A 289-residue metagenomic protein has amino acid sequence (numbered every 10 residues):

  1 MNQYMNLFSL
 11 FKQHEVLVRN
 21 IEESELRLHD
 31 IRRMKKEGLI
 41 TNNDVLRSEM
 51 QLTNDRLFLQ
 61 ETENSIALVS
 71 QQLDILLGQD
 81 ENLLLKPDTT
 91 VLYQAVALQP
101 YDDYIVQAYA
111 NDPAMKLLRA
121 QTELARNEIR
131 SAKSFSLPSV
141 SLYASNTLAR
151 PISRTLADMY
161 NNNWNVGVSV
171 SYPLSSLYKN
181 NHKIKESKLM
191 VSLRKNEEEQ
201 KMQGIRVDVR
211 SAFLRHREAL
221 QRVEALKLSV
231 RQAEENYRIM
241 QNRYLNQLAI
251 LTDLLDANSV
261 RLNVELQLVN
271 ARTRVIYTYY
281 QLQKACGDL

Functional and structural regions predicted by a protein language model:
M1-E15, V69, L118-A132, H182-Q267 (+1 more regions): Amphipathic alpha-helical coiled-coil segments
M1-Q107, R215, A219, R261: Periplasmic alpha-helical coiled-coil/stalk elements that build and connect Gram-negative outer-membrane
T62, P113, R194, A271: Metallo-beta-lactamase
L73, V168-Y172, L282: Residues on the lipid-exposed face of transmembrane beta-strands in outer-membrane beta-barrel proteins
Y104, W164-V170, A212: Hydrophobic, lipid-facing positions within transmembrane beta-strands of outer-membrane proteins
A110-A114, L220: Short loop-to-helix capping motifs
K116, R126, F135-W164, L174-K185 (+2 more regions): Small/polar (Gly/Ser/Thr/Ala-rich) solvent-exposed segments that form structured loops/beta-strands/short helices used
